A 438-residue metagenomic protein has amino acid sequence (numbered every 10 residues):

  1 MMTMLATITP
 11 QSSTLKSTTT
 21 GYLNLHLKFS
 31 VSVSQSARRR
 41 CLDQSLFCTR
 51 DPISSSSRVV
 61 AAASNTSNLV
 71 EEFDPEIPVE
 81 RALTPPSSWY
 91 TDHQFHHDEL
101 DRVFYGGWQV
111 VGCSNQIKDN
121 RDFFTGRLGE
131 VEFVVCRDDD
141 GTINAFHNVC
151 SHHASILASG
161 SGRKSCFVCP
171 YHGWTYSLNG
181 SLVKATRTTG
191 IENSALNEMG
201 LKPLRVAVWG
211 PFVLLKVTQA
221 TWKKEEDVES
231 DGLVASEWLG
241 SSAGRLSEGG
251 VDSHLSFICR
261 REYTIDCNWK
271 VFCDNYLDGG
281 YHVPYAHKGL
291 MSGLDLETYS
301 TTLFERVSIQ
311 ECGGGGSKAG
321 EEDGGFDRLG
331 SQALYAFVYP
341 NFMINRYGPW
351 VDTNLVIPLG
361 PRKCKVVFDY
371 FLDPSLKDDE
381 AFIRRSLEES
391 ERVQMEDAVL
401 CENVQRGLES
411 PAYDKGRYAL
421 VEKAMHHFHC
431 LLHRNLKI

Functional and structural regions predicted by a protein language model:
L5-I53, V134-D138, T142, N148 (+2 more regions): C-terminal catalytic domain of Rieske-type non-heme iron oxygenases
K28, S34-S36, R40-G160, R205-A207: N-terminal pre-ligand scaffold of iron-sulfur
N65-Q94, S159-P170, K288-E321: N-terminal short leaders/motifs
G106-K118, A185-T189, A336-P340: Short Pro/Gly-enriched beta-strand edge/turn motifs at strand-loop
G112-I117, A195-L196, S331-Y335, D369: Short linear motifs in intrinsically disordered
Q116-Q219, K223-L233: Rieske [2Fe-2S] iron-sulfur-binding domain
